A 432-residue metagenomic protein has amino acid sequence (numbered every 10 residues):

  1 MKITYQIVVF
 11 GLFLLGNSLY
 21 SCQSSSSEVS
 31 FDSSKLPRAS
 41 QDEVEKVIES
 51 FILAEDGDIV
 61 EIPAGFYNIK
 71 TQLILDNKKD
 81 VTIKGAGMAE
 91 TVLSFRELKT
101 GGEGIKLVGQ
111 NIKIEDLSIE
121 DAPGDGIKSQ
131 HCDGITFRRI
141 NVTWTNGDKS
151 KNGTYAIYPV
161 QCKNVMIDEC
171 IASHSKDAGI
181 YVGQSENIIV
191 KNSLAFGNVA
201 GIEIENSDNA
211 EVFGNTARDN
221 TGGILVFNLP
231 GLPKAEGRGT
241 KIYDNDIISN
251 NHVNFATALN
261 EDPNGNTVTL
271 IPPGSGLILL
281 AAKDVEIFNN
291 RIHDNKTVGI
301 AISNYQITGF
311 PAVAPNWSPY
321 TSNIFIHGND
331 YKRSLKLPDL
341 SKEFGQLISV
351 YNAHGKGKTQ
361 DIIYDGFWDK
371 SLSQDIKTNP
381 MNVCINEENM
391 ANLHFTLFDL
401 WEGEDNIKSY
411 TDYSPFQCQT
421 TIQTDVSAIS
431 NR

Functional and structural regions predicted by a protein language model:
S33-E61: Acidic Gly/Asp/Thr-rich repetitive segments characteristic of extracellular carbohydrate-active and adhesion proteins
L36-E45, D80-P123, N146: Right-handed parallel beta-helix/beta-spiral solenoid domain characteristic of secreted/periplasmic
V47, K70, F95-K106, D121-K128 (+8 more regions): Extracellular beta-strand/beta-solenoid scaffold signature
I48-L53, N68-N77, I83, S94 (+3 more regions): Short, T/G/N/S-enriched strand-turn elements that build extracellular solenoid repeat scaffolds
G57-I59, A64-F66, Q72, D80 (+15 more regions): Detector for repetitive beta-architecture
E61, N68, I74, T82-K84 (+19 more regions): Extracellular beta-strand solenoid repeats
T308, A314-S322, H327-R432: Acidic, glycine- and Ser/Thr-rich low-complexity intrinsically disordered tracts in extracellular/secreted proteins
